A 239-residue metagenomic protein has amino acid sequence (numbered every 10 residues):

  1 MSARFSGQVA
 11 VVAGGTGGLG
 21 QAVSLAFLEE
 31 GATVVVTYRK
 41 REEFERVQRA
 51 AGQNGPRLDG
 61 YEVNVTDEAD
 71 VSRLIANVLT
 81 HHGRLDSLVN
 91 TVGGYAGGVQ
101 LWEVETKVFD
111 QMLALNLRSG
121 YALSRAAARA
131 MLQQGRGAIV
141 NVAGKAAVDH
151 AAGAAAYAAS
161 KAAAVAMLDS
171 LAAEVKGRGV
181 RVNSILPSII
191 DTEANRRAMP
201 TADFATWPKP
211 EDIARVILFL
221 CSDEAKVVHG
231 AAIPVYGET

Functional and structural regions predicted by a protein language model:
V9, T16-G17: Conserved glycine-rich cofactor-binding loop
E62-L74, T106: The beta1-alpha1 cofactor-binding region of Rossmann-like NAD(H)/NADP(H)-dependent oxidoreductases
V99-L101, E105-L113: Substrate-binding pocket helix/loop in short-chain dehydrogenase/reductase
S124, S160: Active-site helix of classical SDR
R129, A172-E174, K226: Alpha-helical segment proximal to the catalytic Tyr-Lys
G144: Residue(s) in the substrate-gating loop at a strand-loop-helix junction that position the organic substrate next
G177, S184-I185, T192, T201-T239: C-terminal helical subdomain
